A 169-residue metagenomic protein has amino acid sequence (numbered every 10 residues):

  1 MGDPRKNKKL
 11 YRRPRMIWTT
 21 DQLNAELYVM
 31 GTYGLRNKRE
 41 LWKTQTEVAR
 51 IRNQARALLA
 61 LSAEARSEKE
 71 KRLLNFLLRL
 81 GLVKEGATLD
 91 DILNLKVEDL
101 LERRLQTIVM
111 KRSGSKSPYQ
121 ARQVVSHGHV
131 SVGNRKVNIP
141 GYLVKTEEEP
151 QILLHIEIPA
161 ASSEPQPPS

Functional and structural regions predicted by a protein language model:
M1-S113, V124, S131, R135-S169: Ferredoxin-like alpha/beta domains used as RNA- or RNAP-binding modules
S115-Y119, H127: Beta-rich strand-turn-strand
